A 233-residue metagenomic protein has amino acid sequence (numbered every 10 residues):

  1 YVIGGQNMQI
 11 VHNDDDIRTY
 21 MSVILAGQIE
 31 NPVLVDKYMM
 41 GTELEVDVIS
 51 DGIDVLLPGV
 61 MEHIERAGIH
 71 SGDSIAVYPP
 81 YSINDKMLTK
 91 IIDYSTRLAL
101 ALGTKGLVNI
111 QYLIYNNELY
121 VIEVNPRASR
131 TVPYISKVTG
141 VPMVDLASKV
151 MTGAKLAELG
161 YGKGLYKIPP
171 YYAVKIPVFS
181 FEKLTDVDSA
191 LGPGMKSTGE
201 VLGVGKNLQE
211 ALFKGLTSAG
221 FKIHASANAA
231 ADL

Functional and structural regions predicted by a protein language model:
Y1-D232: ATP-dependent carboxylate activation and anion-phosphoryl transfer catalytic cores that bind Mg-ATP to form
